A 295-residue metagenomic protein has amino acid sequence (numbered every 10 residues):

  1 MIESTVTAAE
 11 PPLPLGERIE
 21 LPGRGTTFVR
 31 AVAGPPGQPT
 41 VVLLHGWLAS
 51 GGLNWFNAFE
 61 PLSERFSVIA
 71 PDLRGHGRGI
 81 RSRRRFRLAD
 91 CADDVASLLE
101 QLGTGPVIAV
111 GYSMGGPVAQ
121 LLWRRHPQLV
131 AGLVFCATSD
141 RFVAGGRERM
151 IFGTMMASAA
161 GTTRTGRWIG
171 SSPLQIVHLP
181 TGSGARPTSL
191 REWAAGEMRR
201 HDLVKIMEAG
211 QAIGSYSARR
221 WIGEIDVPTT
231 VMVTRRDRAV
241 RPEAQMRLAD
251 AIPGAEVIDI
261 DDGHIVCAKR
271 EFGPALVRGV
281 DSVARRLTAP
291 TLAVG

Functional and structural regions predicted by a protein language model:
G25-R78: Conserved HGGG/HGGXW glycine-rich cap/lid loop of the alpha/beta-hydrolase fold
F56, E60, I69-V110: Active-site loop/oxyanion-hole signature of alpha/beta-hydrolase fold enzymes
G111, G115, A119: Gly/Ala-rich beta-loop-alpha elbow adjacent to hydrolase catalytic centers
R124, G132-T162: Flexible "cap/lid" loop of the alpha/beta hydrolase fold
A144-G146, T165-G223: Conserved alpha/beta-hydrolase catalytic His-Asp/Glu region
I225, V231-V233: Short beta-strand/loop motif that positions the catalytic acidic residue of the alpha/beta-hydrolase fold
R235-V240, I265: Acidic catalytic loop of the alpha/beta-hydrolase fold
G254-G295: Catalytic active-site module of serine/aspartate enzymes centered on a nucleophile-bearing elbow/loop
